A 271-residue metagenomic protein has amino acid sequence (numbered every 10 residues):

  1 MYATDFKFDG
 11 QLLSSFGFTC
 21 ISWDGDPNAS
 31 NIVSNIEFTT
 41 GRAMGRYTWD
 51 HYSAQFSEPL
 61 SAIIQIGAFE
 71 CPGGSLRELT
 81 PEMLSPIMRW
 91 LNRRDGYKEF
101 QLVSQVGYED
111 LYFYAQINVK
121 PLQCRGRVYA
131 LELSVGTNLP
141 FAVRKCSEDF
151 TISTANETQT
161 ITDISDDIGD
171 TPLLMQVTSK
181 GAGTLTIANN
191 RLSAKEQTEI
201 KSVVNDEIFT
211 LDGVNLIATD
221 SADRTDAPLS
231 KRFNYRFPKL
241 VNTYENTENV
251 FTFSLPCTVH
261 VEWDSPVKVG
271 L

Functional and structural regions predicted by a protein language model:
M1-R42: Polar/acidic, low-complexity leader/linker segments enriched in S/T/G and N/D
P27-Q65, N118: Short, solvent-exposed beta-alpha or beta-beta edge segments that form flexible loop/patches at the rim of ligand
Y47-E78, R127-F141, N249: Oligomerization/assembly interface segments of phage tail-like spikes and tubes
F56-L60, N92-R94, R125-Y129, D167-G169 (+1 more regions): Solvent-exposed loop and beta-edge segments used for protein-protein assembly and interaction
E58-V106: Long, hydrophobic/aromatic-enriched structural stretches that serve as scaffold segments
I66-E70, V106, V119-P121, T137-F141 (+3 more regions): Beta-strand elements of well-folded, non-transmembrane domains
G96-F141: Short beta-strand and beta-hairpin "edge-sheet" elements
V143-L271: Intrinsically disordered, low-complexity segments enriched in serine, threonine, and glycine
